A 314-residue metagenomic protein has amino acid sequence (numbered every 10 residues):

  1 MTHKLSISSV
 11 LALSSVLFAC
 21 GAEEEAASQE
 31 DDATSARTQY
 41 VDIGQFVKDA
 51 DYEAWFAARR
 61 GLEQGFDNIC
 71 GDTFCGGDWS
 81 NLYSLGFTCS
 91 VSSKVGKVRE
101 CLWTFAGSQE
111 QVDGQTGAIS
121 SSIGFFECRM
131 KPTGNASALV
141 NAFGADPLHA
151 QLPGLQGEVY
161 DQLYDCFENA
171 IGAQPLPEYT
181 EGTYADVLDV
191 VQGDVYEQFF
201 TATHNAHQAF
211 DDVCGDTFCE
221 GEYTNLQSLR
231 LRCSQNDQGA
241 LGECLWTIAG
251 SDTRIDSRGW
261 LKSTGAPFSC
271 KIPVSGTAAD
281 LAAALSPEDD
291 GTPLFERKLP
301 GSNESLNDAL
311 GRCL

Functional and structural regions predicted by a protein language model:
M1-V10: Bacterial N-terminal signal peptides that target proteins for export
V16-A19: C-terminal motif of bacterial Sec signal peptides marking the signal peptidase cleavage site
G21-E23: Bacterial signal peptide processing site
A33-K97, P175-A240: N-terminal secretory signal peptides
D72-M130, D216-K271: Mature extracytoplasmic domains of secretory-pathway proteins
T133-P175, S275-L314: C-terminal partner/receptor-binding element of secreted or periplasmic proteins
